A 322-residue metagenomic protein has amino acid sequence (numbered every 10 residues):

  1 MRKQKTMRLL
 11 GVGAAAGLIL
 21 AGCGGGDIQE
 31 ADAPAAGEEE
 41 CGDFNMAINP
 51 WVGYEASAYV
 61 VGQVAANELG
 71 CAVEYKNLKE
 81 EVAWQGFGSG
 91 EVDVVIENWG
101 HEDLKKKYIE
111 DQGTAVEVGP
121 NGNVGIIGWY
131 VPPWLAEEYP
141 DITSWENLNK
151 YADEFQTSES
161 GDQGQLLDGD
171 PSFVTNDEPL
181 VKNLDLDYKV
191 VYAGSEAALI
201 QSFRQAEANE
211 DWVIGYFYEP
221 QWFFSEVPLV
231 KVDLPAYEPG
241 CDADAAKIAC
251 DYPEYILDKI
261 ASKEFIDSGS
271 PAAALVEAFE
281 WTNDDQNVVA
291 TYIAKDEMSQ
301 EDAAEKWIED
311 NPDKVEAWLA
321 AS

Functional and structural regions predicted by a protein language model:
G17-G22: C-terminal motif of bacterial Sec signal peptides marking the signal peptidase cleavage site
G24-D27: Bacterial signal peptide processing site
E38-G53, C71-K76, Q163-L167, V276: Short, well-ordered beta-strand elements
V52-C71, V181: Short, polar/charged alpha-helical segment
G53, F173-K189, A193-E210, P271 (+1 more regions): An extracytoplasmic/periplasmic, membrane-proximal ligand-sensing/linker region
G86, V92-W99, Q165-C241: Ligand-binding pocket segment of bilobal, Venus flytrap-like solute-binding proteins
T114-L166: A conserved helix-loop-strand patch within extracytoplasmic ligand-binding domains of the periplasmic binding
I127-E137, E254-S268, T291-Y292: A bilobed periplasmic-binding-protein/Venus flytrap-type ligand-binding module shared by bacterial periplasmic
